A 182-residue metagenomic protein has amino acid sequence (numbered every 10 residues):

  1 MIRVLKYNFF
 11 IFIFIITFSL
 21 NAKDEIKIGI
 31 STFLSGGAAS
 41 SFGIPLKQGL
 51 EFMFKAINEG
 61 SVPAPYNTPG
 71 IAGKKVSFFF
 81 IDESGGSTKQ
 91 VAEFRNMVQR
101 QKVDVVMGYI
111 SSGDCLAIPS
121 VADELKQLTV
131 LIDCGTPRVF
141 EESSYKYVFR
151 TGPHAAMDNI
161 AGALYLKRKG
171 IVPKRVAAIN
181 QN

Functional and structural regions predicted by a protein language model:
M1-F9: Bacterial N-terminal signal peptides that target proteins for export
N8-T17: Bacterial N-terminal signal peptides
L20-D24, P173: Boundary at the C-terminal end of the N-terminal hydrophobic targeting segment
K23-I26, G73-K75: A short, charged/proline- and glycine-enriched loop that marks the coil->beta-strand transition at the N-terminal
G29-M53, D82-S87, I110-S111, I179-N182: Extracytoplasmic "Venus flytrap"
K47-F78: Signal peptide-proximal N-terminal region of secreted/periplasmic/extracellular or secretory-lumen proteins
Q48, T88, V103-N182: Extracytoplasmic ligand/sensor domains, especially the bilobed periplasmic-binding protein
G70, F79-D104, L164-K169: Short, well-structured alpha-helical segments in soluble
